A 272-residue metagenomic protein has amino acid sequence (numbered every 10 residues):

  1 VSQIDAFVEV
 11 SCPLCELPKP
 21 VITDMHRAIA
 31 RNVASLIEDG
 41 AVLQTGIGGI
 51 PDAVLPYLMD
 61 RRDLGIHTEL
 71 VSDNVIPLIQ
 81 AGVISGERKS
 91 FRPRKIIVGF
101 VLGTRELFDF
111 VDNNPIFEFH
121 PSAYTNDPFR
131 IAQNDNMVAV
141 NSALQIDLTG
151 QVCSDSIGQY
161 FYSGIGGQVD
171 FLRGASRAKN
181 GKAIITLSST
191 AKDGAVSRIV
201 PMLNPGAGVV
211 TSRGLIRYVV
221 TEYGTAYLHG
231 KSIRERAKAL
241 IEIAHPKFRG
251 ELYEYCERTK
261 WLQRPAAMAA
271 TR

Functional and structural regions predicted by a protein language model:
V1-R272: Conserved phosphate- and dinucleotide-binding cores of soluble alpha/beta proteins, encompassing both enzyme active
